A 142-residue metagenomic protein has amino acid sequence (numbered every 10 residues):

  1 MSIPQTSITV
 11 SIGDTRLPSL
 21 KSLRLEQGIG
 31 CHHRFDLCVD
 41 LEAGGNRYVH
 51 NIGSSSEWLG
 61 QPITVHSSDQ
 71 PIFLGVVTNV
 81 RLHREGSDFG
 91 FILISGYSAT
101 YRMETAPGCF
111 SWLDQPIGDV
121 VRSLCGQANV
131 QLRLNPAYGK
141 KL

Functional and structural regions predicted by a protein language model:
M1-A106: Assembly/oligomerization scaffold segments
G90-L142: Charged- and aromatic-enriched interaction segments used to assemble and dock large macromolecular complexes
